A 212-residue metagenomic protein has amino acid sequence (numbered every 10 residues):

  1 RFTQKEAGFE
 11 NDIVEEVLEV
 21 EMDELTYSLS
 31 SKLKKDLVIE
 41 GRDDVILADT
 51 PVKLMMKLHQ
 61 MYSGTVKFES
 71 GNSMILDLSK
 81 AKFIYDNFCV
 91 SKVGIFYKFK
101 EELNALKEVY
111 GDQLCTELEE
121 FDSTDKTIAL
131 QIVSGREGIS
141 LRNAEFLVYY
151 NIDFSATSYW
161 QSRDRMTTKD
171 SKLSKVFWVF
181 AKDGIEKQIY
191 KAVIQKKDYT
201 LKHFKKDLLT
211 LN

Functional and structural regions predicted by a protein language model:
R1-K82, D86-S91, V193: Inter-lobe coupling linker of SF2 helicases/translocases
T3-K5, G111-E117: Short secondary-structure junctions
E10, L25-S28, E119-S123, K182-K187 (+1 more regions): A short acidic, often aromatic-flanked loop/helix-cap motif at beta-alpha or helix-coil junctions that lines enzyme
S91-K92, K126: Pre-Walker A (Motif I) flank of P-loop NTPase domains
K92-F99: Conserved RecA-like ASCE P-loop NTPase motor core of nucleic-acid helicases/translocases
L103, L114-K196: Conserved RecA-like P-loop NTPase helicase motor core
Q188-N212: C-terminal or mid-to-C-terminal helical accessory/interaction module adjacent to the motor/catalytic core
